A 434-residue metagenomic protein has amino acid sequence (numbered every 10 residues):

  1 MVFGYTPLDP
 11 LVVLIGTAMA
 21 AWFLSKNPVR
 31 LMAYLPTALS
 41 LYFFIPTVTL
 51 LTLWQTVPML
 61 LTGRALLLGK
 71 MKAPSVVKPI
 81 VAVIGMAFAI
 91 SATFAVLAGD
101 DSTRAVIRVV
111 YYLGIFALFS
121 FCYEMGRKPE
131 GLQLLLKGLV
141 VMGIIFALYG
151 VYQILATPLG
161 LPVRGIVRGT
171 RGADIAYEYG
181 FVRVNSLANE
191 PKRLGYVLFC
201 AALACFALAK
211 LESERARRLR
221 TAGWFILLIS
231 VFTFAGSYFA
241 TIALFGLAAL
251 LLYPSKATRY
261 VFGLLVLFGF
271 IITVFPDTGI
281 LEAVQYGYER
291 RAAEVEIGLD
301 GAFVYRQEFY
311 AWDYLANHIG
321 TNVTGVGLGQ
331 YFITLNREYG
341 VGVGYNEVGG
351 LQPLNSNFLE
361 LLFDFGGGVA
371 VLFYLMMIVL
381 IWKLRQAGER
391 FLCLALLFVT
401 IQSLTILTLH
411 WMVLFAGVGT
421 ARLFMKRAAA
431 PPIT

Functional and structural regions predicted by a protein language model:
M1-L68, I90-F94, F415: N-terminal signal-anchor transmembrane segment
A20-A21, L136-G165, I175-G180, N185-F234 (+1 more regions): Alpha-helical transmembrane segments of multi-pass inner-membrane proteins
L31-T37, T221-F225, Q352, V379-T408 (+1 more regions): Loop-to-helix entry and N-terminal half of a specific, functionally important transmembrane alpha helix in multi-pass
Q55-T56, P79-A89, D100-E124, G143: Aromatic-anchored transmembrane helix interface
L148, I154-T157, L252-I297, A316-N317: A membrane-periplasm/extracellular boundary helix in multi-pass inner-membrane enzymes that assemble envelope glycans
A201-L203, G246-L247, F391-T434: Transmembrane alpha-helices of multi-pass inner-membrane enzymes
K210, R215-R218, L250, R259-Y260 (+2 more regions): Hydrophobic transmembrane alpha-helices and their immediate junctions
A293-F365: Long extracytoplasmic/lumenal interhelical loops at the membrane interface of multi-pass membrane proteins
